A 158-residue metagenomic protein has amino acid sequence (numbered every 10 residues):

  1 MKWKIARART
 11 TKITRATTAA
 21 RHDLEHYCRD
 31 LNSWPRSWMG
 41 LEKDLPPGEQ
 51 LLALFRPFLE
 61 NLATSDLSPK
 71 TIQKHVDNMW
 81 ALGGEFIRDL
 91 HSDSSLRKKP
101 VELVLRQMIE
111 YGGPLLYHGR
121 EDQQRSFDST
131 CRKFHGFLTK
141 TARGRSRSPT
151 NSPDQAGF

Functional and structural regions predicted by a protein language model:
M1-F158: Charge-rich, intrinsically disordered N-terminal extensions that act as flexible nucleic-acid engagement or regulatory
